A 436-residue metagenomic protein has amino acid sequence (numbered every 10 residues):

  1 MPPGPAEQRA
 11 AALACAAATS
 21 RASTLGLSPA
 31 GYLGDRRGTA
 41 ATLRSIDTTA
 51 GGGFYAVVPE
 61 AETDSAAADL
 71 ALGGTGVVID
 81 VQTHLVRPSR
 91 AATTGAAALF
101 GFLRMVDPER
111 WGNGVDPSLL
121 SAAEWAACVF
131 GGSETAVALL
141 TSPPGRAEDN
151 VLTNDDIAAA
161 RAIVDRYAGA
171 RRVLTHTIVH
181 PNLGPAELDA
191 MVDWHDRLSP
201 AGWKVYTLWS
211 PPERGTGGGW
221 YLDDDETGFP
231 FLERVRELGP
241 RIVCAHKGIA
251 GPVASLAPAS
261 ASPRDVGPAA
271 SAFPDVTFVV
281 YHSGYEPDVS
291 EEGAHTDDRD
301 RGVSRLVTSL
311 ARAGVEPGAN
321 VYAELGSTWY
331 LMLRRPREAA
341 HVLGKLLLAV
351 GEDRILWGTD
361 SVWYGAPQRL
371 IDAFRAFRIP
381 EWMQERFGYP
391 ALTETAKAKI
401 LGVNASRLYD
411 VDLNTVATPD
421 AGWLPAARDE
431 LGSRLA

Functional and structural regions predicted by a protein language model:
M1-S28: N-terminal secretory signal peptides
A16-S20, L27-I46, F54-Y55, P59-A71 (+7 more regions): Mid-to-C-terminal alpha-helical segments outside catalytic/metal-binding sites
P59-E62, P144-A261: Active-site gating/metal-coordination segments in enzymes
I79-T83, A138-L140, V173-T177, W203-V205 (+4 more regions): Hydrophobic faces of well-ordered beta-strands that scaffold small-molecule active sites in alpha/beta enzyme cores
Q82, W203, V235, H282 (+5 more regions): Conserved, mostly hydrophobic/aromatic
H84, A98-L119, A127-D149, R172-I178 (+2 more regions): Divalent metal-dependent hydrolysis catalytic cores, especially in the metallo-beta-lactamase
V86-S89, G145-E148, N182-L183, S210-P212 (+4 more regions): Active-site environment of divalent metal-dependent phosphoester hydrolases
G217-W357, W382-A391, R434-L435: Catalytic pocket-lining loop regions of alpha/beta-barrel enzymes, especially the amidohydrolase/enolase/GH5 lineages
